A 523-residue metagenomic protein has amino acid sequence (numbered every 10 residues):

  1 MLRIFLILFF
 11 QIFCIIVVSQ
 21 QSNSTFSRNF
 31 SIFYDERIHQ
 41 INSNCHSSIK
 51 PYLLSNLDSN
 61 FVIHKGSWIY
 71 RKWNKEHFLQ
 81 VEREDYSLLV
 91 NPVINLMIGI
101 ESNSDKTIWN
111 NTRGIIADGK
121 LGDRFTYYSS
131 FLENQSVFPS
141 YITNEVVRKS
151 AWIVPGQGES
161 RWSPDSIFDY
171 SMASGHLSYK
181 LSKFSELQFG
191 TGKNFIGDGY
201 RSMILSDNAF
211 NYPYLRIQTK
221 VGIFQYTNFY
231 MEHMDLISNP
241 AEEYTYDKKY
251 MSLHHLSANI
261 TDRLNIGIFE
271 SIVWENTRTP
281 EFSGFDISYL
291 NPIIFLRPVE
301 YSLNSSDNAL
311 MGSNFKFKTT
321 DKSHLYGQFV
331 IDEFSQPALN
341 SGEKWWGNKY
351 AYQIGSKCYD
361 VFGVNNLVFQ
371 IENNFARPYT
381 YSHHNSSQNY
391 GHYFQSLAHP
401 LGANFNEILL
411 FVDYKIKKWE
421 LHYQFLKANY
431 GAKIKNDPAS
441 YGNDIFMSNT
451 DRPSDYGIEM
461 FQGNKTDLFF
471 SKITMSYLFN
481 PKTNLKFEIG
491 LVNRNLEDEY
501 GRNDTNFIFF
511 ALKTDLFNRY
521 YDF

Functional and structural regions predicted by a protein language model:
M1-S24: Bacterial Sec-dependent N-terminal signal peptides
I4, S19, Y170, L264-F523: Exposed, low-structure sequence patches enriched in small/polar residues
C14, L215-I217, F315: Structural element of the ATP-grasp superfamily
Q21-N265, E270-R278, S341-Y350, K357-F375 (+3 more regions): Outer-membrane beta-barrel channel domains
